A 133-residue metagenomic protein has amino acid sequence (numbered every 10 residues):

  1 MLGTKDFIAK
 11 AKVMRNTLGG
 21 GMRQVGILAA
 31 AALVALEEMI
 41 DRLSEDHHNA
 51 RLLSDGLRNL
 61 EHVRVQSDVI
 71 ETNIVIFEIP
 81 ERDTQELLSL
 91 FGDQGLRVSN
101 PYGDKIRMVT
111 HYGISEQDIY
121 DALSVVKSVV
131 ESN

Functional and structural regions predicted by a protein language model:
M1-P80: Active-site C-terminal subdomain of aminotransferase-like
F7-A9, T84-Q85, S115-E116: Short, acidic Gly/Pro/Ser/Thr-rich loop/turn segments
K10-A11, L87-L90, A122: Hydrophobic side chains in well-ordered alpha-helices
G19-G20, D93-S99, V126-N133: A common structural junction motif
L52, G56-L60, L90, V125-V129: Alpha-helical structural signal in soluble globular domains
D68-I70, G95-T110: Conserved PLP cofactor-binding pocket of PLP-dependent enzymes
N73-D93, S99: A C-terminal functional module that forms or caps the active site or interfaces directly with catalytic machinery
R82, D104-N133: PLP-dependent enzyme catalytic core of the Aspartate aminotransferase-like
